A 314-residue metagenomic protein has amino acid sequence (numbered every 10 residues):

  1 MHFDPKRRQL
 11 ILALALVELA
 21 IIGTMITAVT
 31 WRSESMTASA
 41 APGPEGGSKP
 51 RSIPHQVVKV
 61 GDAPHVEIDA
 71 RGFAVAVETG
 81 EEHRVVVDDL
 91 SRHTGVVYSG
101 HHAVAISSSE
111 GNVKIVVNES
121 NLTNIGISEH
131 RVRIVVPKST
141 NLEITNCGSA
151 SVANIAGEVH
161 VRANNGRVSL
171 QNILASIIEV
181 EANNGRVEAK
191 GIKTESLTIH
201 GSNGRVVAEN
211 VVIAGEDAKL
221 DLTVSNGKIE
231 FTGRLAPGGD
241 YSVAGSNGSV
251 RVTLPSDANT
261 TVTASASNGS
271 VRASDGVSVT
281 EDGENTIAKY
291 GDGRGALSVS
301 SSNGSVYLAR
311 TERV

Functional and structural regions predicted by a protein language model:
M1-R8: Short, Lys/Arg-rich N-terminal segment immediately upstream of the first membrane anchor
L12-A28: Hydrophobic membrane-insertion alpha-helices, especially the h-region of bacterial N-terminal signal peptides
A28-N112, V116, I127-E143, S149-H160 (+4 more regions): Short linear S-[DN]-x-LW-Φ motif typified by the pepsin-like aspartic protease active-site region
D62, R71, E81, S109 (+19 more regions): Repetitive beta-strand solenoid architecture
V66, L142-I144, V159, I178 (+2 more regions): All-beta strand scaffolds that present successive hydrophobic residues in beta-strands
T123-I125, A214: Beta-strand-rich solenoid/repeat architectures in extracellular/passenger domains of polysaccharide-targeting enzymes
S151, H160, R167-S169, E179 (+4 more regions): A detector of tandemly repeated sequence units and domain arrays
V187-V314: Short, surface-exposed interaction patches in beta-rich subdomains that mediate adhesion/assembly near membranes
